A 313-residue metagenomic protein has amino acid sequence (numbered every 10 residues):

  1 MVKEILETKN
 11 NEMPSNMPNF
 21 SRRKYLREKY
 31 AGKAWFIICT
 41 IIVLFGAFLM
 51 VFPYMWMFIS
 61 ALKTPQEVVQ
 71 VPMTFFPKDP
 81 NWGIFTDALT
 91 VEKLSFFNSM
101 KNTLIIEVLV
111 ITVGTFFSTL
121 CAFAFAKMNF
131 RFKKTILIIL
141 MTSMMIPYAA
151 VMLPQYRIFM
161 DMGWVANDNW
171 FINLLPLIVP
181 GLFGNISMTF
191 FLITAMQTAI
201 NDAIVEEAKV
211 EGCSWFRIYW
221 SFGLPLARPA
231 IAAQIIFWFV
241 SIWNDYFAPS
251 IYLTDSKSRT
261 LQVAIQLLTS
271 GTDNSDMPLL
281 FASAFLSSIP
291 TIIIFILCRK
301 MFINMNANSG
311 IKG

Functional and structural regions predicted by a protein language model:
M1-Y30: Short, Lys/Arg-rich, polar N-terminal cytosolic tail immediately upstream of the first transmembrane signal-anchor
W35-G313: A structural signal for multi-pass alpha-helical bundles of membrane permease subunits that mediate small-molecule
